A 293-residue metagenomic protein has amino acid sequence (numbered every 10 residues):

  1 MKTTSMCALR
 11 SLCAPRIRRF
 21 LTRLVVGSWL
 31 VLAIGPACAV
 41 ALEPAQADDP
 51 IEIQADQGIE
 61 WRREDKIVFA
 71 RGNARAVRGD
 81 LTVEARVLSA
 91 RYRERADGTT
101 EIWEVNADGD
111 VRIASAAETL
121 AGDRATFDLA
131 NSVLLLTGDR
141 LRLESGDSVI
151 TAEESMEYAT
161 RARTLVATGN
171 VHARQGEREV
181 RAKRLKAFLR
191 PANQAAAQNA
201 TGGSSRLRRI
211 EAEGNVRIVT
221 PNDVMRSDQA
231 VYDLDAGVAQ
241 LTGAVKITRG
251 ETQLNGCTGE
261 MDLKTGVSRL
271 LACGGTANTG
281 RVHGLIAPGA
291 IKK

Functional and structural regions predicted by a protein language model:
M1-K293: Mature-chain termini and adjacent capping regions
